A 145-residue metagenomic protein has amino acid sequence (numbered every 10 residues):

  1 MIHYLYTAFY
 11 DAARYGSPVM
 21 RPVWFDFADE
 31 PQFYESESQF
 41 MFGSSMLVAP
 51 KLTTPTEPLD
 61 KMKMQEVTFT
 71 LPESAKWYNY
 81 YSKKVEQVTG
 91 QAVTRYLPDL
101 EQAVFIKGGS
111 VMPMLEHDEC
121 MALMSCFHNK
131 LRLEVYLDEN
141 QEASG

Functional and structural regions predicted by a protein language model:
M1-G145: Catalytic core of carbohydrate-active enzymes
